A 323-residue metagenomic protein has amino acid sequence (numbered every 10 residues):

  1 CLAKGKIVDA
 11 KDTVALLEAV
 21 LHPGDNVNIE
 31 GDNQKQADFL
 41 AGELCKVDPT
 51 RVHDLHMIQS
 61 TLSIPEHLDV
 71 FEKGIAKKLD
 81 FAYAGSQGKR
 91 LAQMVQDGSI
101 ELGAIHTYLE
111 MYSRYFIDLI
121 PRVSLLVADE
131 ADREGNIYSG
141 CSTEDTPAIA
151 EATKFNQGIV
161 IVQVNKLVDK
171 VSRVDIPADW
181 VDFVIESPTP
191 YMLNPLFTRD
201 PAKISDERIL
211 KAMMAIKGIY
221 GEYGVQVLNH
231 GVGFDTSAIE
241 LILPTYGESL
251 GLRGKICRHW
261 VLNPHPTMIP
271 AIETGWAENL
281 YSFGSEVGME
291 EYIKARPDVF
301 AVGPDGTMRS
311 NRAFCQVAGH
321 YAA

Functional and structural regions predicted by a protein language model:
C1-A323: Conserved alpha/beta enzyme-core scaffold
